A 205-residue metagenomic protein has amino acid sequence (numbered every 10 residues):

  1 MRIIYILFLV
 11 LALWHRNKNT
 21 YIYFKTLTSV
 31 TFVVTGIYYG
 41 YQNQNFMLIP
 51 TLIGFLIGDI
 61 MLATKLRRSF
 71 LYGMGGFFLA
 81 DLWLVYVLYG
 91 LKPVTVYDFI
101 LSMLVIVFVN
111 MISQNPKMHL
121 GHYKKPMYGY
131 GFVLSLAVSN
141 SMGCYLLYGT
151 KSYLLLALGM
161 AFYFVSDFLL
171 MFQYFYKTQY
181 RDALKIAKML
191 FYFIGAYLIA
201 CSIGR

Functional and structural regions predicted by a protein language model:
M1-R205: Polytopic alpha-helical membrane-helix bundles and their juxtamembrane interface segments in multi-pass membrane
